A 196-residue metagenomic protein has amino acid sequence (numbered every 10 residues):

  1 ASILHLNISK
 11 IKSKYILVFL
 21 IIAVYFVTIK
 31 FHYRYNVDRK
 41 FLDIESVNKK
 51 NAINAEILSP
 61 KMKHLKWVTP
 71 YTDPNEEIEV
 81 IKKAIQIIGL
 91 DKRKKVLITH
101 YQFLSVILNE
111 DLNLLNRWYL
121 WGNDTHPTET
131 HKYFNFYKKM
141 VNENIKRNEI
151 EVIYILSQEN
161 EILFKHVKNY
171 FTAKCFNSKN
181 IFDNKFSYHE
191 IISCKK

Functional and structural regions predicted by a protein language model:
A1-L42: Signature aromatic-anchored transmembrane alpha helix within multi-pass, membrane-resident enzymes that catalyze glycan
L20-A23, N116-Y119, F182: Residues at the C-termini of beta-strands that transition into short coil/loop
Y33-D38, K49-G122, E151-N160: Short periplasmic/luminal acceptor-recognition loop of GT-C membrane glycosyltransferases, typified by
T72, D124-Y133, N160-H166: Short, flexible/disordered intra-domain loops and linkers
E77-A84, Y133-M140, L163-F164: Well-ordered, non-membrane alpha-helical segments in soluble/globular domains
I85-I88, V141-N142, K168: Short amphipathic alpha-helical segments and helix-helix/interface helices
L108, L112-I150: Extended hydrophobic/aromatic segments used for targeting, binding, or gating
N148-K196: Aromatic/acidic, Gly/Pro-rich catalytic loop(s) in extracytoplasmic/lumenal soluble domains of multi-pass membrane
